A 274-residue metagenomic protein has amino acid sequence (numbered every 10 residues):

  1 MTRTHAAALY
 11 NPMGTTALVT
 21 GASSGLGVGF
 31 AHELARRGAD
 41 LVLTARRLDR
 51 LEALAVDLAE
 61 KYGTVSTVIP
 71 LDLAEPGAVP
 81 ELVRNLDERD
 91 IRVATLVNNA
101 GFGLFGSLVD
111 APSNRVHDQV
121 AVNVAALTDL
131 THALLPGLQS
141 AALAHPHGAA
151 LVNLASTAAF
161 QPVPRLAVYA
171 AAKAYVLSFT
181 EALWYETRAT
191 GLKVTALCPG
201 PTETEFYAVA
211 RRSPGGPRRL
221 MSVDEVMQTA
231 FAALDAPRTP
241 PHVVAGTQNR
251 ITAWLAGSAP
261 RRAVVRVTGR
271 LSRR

Functional and structural regions predicted by a protein language model:
T16, S23-G25: Conserved glycine-rich cofactor-binding loop
R37-L54: Conserved glycine-rich Rossmann-like NAD(P)H-binding loop of the short-chain dehydrogenase/reductase
N99-L104: Conserved NAD(P)H cofactor-binding loop of Rossmann-fold oxidoreductase domains
S107-V120: Substrate-binding pocket helix/loop in short-chain dehydrogenase/reductase
T131, A172: Active-site helix of classical SDR
S156: Residue(s) in the substrate-gating loop at a strand-loop-helix junction that position the organic substrate next
W184-T247, G257: SDR active-site lid
